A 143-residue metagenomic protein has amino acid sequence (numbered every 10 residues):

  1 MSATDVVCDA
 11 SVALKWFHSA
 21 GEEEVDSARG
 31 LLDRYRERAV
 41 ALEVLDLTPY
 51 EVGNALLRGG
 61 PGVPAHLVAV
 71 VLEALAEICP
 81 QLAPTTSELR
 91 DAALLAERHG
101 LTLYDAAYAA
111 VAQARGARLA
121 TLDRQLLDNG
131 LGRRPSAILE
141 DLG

Functional and structural regions predicted by a protein language model:
M1-D5, L82, A109-G143: Acidic, PIN/NYN-like endoribonuclease modules and their adjacent C-terminal/linker elements
M1-V44, G60-V70: Short, well-structured N-terminal submotif of metal-dependent ribonuclease cores
V12-A13, T48, E88, Y108 (+1 more regions): Alpha-helix capping/helix-boundary segments
K15-F17, A55, N129-G130: Residues that scaffold the ATP/ADP-binding catalytic core of kinase and kinase-like folds
V25-R29, P49, G53, V68-L72 (+1 more regions): A general structural signal for well-ordered alpha-helical segments in protein cores
D33-E37, E73-A76, D91-L94: Glycine/charged-rich beta-loop-alpha catalytic/anionic-binding loops adjacent to active sites
E51-C79: Active-site-proximal, substrate-binding regions of enzyme catalytic domains and RNA-binding/basic surfaces
C79-R118, L122: Active-site neighborhoods of divalent-metal-dependent phosphate/nucleic-acid chemistry enzymes
